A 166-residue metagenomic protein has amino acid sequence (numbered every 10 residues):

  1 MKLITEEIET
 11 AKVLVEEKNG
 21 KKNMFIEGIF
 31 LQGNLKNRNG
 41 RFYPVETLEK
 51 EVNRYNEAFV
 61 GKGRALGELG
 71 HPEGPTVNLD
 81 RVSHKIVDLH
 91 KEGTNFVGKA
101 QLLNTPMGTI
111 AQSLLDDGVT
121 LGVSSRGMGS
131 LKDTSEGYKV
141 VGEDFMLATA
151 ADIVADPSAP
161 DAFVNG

Functional and structural regions predicted by a protein language model:
L3, E7, A11-G28, R64-E68 (+2 more regions): Residue microenvironments linked to proteolytic maturation and disulfide-stabilized extracellular modules
N23-F59: N-terminal "first-domain core" detector
V45-L79: Small/polar-rich, solvent-exposed N-terminal microdomains that initiate assembly or binding
